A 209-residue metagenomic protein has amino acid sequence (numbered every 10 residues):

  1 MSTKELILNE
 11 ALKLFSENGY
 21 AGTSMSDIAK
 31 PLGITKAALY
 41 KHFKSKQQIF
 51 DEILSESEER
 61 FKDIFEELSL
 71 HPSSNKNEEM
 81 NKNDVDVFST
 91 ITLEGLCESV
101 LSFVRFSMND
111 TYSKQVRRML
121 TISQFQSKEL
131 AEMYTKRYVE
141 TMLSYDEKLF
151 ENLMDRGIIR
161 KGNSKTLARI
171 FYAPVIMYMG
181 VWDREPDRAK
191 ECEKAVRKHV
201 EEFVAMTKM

Functional and structural regions predicted by a protein language model:
M1-T3: Short, Lys/Arg-enriched anionic-surface-contact patches
L6, E10, L14-E56: Helix-turn-helix
K44-Q48, E52, S73, M108-T111 (+4 more regions): Residues in soluble alpha-helical coiled-coils and helical-bundle/repeat scaffolds
E52, E66-T111, L167-F171: Hydrophobic alpha-helical connector segments
S55-F61, S69: Short, basic, alpha-helical segments at the C-terminal edge of helix-turn-helix-like DNA-binding modules
E94, M108-T121, F125-D155: Amphipathic alpha-helical packing segments from all-alpha helical-bundle domains
V100-F103, R117-T121, F171, V175 (+1 more regions): Short alpha-helical scaffolding segments that buttress acidic/His motifs in well-ordered protein cores
E132-K136, E140, F150-E201: Hydrophobic/aromatic-rich alpha-helical bundle segments in the mid-to-C-terminal region
